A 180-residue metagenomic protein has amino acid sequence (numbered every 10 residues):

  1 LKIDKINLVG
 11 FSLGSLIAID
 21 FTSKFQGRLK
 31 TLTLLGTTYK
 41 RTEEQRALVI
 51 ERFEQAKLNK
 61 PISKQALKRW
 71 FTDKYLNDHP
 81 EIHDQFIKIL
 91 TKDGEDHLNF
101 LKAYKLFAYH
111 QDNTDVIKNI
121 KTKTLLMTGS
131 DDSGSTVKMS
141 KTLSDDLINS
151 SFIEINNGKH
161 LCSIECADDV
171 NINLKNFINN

Functional and structural regions predicted by a protein language model:
L1-I6: Conserved acidic catalytic loop of the alpha/beta-hydrolase fold
G10-G14, A18: Gly/Ala-rich beta-loop-alpha elbow adjacent to hydrolase catalytic centers
I19-K24, R28-K60: Flexible "cap/lid" loop of the alpha/beta hydrolase fold
E43-A47, K60-K118: Conserved alpha/beta-hydrolase catalytic His-Asp/Glu region
I120, L126-T128: Short beta-strand/loop motif that positions the catalytic acidic residue of the alpha/beta-hydrolase fold
T122, T136-D145: Short alpha-helix in the alpha/beta-hydrolase fold that links the catalytic acid
S130-S135: Acidic catalytic loop of the alpha/beta-hydrolase fold
S150-N180: Catalytic active-site module of serine/aspartate enzymes centered on a nucleophile-bearing elbow/loop
